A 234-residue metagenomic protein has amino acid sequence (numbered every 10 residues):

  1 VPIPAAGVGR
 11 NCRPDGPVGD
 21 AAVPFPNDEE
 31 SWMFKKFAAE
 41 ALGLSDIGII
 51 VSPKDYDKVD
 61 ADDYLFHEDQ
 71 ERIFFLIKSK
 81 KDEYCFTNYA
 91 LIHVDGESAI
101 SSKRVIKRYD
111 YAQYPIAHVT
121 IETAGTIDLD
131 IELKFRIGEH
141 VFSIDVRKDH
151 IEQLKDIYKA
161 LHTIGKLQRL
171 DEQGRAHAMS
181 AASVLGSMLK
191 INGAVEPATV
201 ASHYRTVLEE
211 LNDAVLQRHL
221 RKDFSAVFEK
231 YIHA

Functional and structural regions predicted by a protein language model:
V1, C12-W32: Short, Lys/Arg-enriched N-terminal segments with co-localized hydrophobic residues within the first ~10-30 amino acids
W32-Y84, R136-F142, R147-L154: Anionic N-terminal interaction surfaces
F34-K36, S101-A234: Acidic, Ser/Thr- and proline-rich intrinsically disordered linker/docking segments of eukaryotic scaffolds
I49-D62, V94-R108, D171: Charged, low-complexity, helix/coiled-coil-prone segments
I77-S101: Conserved beta-hairpin
